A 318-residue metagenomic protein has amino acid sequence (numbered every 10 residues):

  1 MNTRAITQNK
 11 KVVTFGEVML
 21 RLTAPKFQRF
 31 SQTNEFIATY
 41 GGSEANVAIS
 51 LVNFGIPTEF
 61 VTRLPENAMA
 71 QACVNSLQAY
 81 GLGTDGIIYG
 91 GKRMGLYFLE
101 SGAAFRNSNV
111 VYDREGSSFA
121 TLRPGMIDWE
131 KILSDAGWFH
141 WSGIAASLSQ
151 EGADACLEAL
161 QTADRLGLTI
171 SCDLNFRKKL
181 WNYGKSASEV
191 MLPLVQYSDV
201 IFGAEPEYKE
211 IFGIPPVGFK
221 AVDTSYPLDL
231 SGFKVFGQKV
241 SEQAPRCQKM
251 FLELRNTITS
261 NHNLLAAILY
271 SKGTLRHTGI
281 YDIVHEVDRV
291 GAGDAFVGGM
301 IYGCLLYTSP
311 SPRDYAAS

Functional and structural regions predicted by a protein language model:
N2-K26: Positively charged, low-complexity intrinsically disordered leader regions
R21-A24, N46-N53: Beta-barrel outer-membrane channel/assembly domains of diderm bacteria
S31-Y40, G279-G291: Short pre-catalytic strand/loop immediately N-terminal to key active-site residues, enriched for Gly-Thr
I49-S50, E286-L306: Short, small-residue alpha-helix embedded
P57-I144: Conserved N-terminal subdomain of the carbohydrate kinase-like
T169-I170: Short beta-strand/loop segments at the ligand-binding rim of alpha/beta enzyme cores
L180-T274: Conserved phosphate/ATP/ADP-binding segment of small-molecule kinases
Y307-S318: Single conserved hydrophobic/aromatic residue that forms the stacking wall/gate of nucleotide- or nucleobase-binding
